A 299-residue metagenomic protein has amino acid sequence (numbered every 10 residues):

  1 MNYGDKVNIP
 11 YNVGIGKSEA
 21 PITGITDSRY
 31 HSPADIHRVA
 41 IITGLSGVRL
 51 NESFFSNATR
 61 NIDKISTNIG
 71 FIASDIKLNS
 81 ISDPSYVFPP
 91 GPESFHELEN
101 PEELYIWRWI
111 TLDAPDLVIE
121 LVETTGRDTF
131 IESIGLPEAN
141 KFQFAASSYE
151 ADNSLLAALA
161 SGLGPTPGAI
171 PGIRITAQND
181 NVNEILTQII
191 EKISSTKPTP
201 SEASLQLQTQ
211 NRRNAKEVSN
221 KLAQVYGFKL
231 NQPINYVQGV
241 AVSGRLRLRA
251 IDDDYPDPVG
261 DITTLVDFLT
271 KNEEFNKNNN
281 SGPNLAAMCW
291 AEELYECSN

Functional and structural regions predicted by a protein language model:
M1-T23: Short glycine- and acidic-rich boundary segments immediately preceding or forming the N-terminal edge of structured
N12-K17, S32-I170, T176: Active-site/substrate-binding loop(s) of hydrolase catalytic cores
I22-D35: Short beta-strand-to-loop junctions in surface cap/lid or active-site-entrance loops
R38-I41, R49-T59, P258-E293: Mid-chain, structured segments of secreted extracytoplasmic proteins
F54-N57, P101, Y105-R108, S154 (+7 more regions): Extracytoplasmic/secreted proteins, especially bacterial periplasmic and envelope-associated proteins
Q178-S201: His/Asp/Glu-rich mid-to-C-terminal helical/loop segments that flank catalytic regions of hydrolases
S195-F268: Low-complexity, Ser/Thr/Pro/Gly-enriched N-terminal "stalk/linker" regions
I234-R249, N279-E296: Well-ordered alpha-helical segments within folded domains of soluble proteins
